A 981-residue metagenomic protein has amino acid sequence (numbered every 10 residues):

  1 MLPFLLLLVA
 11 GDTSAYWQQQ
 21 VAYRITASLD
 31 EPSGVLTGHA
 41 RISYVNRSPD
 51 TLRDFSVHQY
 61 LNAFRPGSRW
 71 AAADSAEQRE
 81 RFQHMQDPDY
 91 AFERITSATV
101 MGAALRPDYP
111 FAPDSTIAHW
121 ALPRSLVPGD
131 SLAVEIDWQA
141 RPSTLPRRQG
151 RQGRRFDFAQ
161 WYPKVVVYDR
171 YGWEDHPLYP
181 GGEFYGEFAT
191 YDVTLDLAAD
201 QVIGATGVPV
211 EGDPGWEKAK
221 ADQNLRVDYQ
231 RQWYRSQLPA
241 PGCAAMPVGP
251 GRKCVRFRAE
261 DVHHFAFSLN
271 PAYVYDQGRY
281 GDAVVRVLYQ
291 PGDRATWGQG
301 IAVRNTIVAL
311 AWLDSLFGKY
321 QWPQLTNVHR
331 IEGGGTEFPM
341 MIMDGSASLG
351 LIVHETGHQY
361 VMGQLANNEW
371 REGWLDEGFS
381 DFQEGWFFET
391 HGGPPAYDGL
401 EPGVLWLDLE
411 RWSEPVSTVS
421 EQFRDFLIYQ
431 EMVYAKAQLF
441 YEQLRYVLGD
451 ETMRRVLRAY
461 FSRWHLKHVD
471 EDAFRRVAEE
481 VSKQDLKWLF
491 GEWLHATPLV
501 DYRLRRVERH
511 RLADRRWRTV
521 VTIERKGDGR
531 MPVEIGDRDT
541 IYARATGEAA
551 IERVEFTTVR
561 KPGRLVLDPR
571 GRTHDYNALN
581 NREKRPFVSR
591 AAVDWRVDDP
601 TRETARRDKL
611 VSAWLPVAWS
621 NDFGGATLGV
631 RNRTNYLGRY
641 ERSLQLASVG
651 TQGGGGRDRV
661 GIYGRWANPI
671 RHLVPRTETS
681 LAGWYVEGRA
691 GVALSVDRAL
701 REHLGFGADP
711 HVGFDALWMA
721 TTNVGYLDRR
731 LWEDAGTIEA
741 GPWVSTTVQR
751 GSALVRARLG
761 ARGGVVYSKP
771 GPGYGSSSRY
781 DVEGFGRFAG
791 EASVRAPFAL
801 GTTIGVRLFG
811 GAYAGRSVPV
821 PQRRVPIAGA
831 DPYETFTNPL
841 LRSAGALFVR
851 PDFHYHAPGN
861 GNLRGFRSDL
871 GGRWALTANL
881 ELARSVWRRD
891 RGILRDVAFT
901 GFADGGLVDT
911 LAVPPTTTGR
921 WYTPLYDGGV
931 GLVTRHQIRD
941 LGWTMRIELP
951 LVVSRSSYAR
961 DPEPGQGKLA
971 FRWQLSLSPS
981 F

Functional and structural regions predicted by a protein language model:
L8-T37, Q152, A159, K487-W488 (+2 more regions): N-terminal, polar/Ser/Thr-rich
Q20-V21, Q59, F257, R286-T522 (+2 more regions): Hydrophobic alpha-helical and helix-loop surface patches within well-folded domains that function as non-catalytic
V45, E80-R154, P241-G249, V255 (+2 more regions): A surface-exposed beta-strand-loop module
D54-A104, D196, D200-Q201: Solvent-exposed beta-hairpin/edge-strand motifs
G67-R81, M85-Q86, Q139-Y191, G212-D213 (+1 more regions): Glycine/proline-rich low-complexity spacer/linker segments in large multi-domain proteins
V165-W173, G182-V353, D381-G385: Hydrophobic helix-coil surface modules that form long, contiguous segments used for peptide/substrate interaction
M531, D539-T540, F556-T557, D568-L673 (+4 more regions): Outer-membrane beta-barrel initiation region
W614-A618, G661, R676-E687, G691-D697 (+5 more regions): C-terminal outer-membrane beta-barrel translocator/porin domains of Gram-negative envelope proteins and their
